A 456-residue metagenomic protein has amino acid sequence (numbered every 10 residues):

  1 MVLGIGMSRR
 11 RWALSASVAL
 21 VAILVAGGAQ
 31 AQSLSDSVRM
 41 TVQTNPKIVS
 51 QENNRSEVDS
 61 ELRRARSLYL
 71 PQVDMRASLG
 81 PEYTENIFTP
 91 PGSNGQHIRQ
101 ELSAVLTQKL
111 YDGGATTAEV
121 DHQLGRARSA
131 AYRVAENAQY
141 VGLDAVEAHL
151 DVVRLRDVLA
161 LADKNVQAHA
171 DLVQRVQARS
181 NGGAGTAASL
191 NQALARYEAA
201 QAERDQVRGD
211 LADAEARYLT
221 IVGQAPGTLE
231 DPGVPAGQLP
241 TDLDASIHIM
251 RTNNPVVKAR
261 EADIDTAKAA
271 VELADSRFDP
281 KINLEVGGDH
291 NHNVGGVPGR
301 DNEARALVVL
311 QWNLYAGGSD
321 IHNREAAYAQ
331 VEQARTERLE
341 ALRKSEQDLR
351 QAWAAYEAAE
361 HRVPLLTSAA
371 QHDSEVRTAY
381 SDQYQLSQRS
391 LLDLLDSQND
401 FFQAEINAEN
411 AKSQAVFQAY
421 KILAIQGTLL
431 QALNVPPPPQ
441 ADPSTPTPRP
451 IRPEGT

Functional and structural regions predicted by a protein language model:
V2-S8, A138-R251, D263, A352-A355 (+4 more regions): Periplasmic alpha-helical coiled-coil/stalk elements that build and connect Gram-negative outer-membrane
G4, Y83, N407-T456: Acidic, low-complexity, intrinsically disordered peripheral segments
A29-S33: Boundary at the C-terminal end of the N-terminal hydrophobic targeting segment
V38-V42, L190, L194, Q224-G287 (+1 more regions): Amphipathic alpha-helical coiled-coil scaffold segments and their short linker/junction regions
V49, Q72-Q96, T107-A138, K258 (+3 more regions): Small/polar (Gly/Ser/Thr/Ala-rich) solvent-exposed segments that form structured loops/beta-strands/short helices used
S50-A65, N137, V141-L161, D171 (+5 more regions): Amphipathic alpha-helical coiled-coil segments
R99-E101, E147, Q192, K281 (+1 more regions): Transmembrane beta-barrel architecture of outer-membrane proteins
